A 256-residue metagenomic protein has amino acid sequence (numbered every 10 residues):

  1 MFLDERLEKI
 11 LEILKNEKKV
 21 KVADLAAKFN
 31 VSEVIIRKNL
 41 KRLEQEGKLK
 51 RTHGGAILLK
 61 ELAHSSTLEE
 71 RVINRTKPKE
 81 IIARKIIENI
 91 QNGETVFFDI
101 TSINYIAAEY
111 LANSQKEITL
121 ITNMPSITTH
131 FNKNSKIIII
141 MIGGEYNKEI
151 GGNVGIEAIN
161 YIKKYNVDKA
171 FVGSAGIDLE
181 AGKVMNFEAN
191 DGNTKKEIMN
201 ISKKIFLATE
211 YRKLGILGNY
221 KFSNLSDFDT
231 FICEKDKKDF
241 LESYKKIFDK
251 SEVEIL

Functional and structural regions predicted by a protein language model:
F2-A23, K28, V34-I100, E109-T119 (+1 more regions): HTH-adjacent hinge/linker in prokaryotic transcriptional regulators
F2-E5, E12, K21-L25, P78 (+1 more regions): Conserved phosphate- and dinucleotide-binding cores of soluble alpha/beta proteins, encompassing both enzyme active
N30-K41, A63-S66, E117, K148-G152 (+2 more regions): Short N-terminal helix-initiation segments at or just after the protein's N-terminus
E61-L62, A107, E180, I216: Short secondary-structure boundary/hinge segments and terminal tails
N104: Conserved SAM/SAH-binding loop
L120-I121, F187: Conserved SAM-binding loop
P125: Active-site catalytic microenvironments in core metabolic enzymes, especially phosphate/sugar-handling
